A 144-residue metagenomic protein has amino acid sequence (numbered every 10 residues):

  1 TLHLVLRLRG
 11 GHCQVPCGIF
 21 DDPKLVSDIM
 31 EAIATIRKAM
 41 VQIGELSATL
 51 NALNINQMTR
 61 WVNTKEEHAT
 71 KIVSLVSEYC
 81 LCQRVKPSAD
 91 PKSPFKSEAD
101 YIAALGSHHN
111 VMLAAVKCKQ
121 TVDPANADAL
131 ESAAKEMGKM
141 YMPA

Functional and structural regions predicted by a protein language model:
L6-L53: Immediate post-signal-peptide N-terminus of mature secreted/exported proteins
V15-D22, A48-V62, S93-Y101, Q120-E131: Alpha-helical rod/repeat scaffolding segments in eukaryotic adaptors/tethers and long-chain four-helix cytokines
L25-A32, M58-W61, K65-H68, I72 (+2 more regions): Amphipathic alpha-helix face/heptad-repeat signature
A34, K38-V41, E67-T70, H109 (+2 more regions): Solvent-exposed, polar/charged alpha-helical surfaces in well-ordered, non-transmembrane soluble domains, broadly
I36, M40-Y79, Q83: Alpha-helical segments in soluble extracytoplasmic regions
L75-E98: Short, solvent-exposed, charged loop/turn and helix-capping segments that join or cap alpha-helices on peripheral
S97-A144: Helix-rich interaction surfaces within compact, conserved domain-sized segments that mediate assembly or partner
